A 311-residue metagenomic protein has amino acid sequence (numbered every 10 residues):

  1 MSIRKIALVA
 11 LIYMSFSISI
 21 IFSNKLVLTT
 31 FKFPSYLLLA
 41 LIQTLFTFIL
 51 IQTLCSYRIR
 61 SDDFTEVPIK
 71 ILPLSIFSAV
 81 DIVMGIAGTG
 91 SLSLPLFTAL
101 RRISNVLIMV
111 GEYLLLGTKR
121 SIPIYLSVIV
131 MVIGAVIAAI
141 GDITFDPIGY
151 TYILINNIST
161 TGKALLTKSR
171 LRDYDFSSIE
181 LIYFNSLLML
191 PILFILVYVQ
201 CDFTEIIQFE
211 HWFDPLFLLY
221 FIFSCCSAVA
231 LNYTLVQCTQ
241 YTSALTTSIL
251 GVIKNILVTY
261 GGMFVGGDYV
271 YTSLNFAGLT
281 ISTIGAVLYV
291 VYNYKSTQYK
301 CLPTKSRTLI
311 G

Functional and structural regions predicted by a protein language model:
M1-G311: Polytopic endomembrane small-metabolite transporters, centered on the Drug/Metabolite Transporter
